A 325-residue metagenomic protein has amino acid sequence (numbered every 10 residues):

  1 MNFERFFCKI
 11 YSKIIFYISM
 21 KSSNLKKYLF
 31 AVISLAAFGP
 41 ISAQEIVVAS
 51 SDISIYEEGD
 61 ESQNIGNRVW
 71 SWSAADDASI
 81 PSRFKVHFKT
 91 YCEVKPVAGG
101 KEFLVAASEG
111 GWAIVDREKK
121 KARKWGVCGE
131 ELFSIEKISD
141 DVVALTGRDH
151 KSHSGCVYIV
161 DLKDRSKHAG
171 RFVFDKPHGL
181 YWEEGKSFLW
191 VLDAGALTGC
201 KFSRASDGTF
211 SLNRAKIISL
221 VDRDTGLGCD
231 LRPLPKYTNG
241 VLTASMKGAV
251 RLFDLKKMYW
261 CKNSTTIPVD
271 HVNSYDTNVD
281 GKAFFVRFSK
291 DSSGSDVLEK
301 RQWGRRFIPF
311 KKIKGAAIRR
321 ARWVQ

Functional and structural regions predicted by a protein language model:
E58-Q63, K201-F210, L255-W260: Short loop/turn segments immediately following beta-strands, especially the blade-tip and inter-blade linker loops
R68-W72, D76-K85, K120-G126, S166-F172 (+2 more regions): A short beta-strand motif characteristic of beta-propeller blades
R83-K95, G129-K137, D175-Y181, R223-L234 (+2 more regions): Repeated scaffold domains used in trafficking and secretory/extracellular systems, primarily beta-propellers
A98-G99, I138-D140, E184-G185, P235-Y237: Residue-level detector of Asp-centered blade-edge/turn motifs that repeat once per structural unit in beta-propeller
R117-K119, D161-R165, S203-A205, L255-K256: Short loop/turn segments that connect beta-strands within beta-propeller blades
R148-G155: Short, solvent-exposed loop/turn segments at conserved positions within beta-propeller repeat blades
T225-D291: Loop/turn-rich, solvent-exposed surfaces of beta-rich toroidal or solenoidal domains
